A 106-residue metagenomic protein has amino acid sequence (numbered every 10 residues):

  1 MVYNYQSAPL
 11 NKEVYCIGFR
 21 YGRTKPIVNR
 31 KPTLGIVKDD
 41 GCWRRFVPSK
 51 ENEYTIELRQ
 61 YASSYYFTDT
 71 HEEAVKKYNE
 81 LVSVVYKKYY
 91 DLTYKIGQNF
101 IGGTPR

Functional and structural regions predicted by a protein language model:
M1-A8: Mixed-charge, Lys/Arg-rich low-complexity intrinsically disordered regions
Q6, R30-T33, Y66, E72: N-terminal cationic amphipathic segment used for targeting or macromolecule association
G22-D39: Short beta-strand-centered aromatic/proline hotspots
G41-R106: Intrinsically disordered, low-complexity, charged/polar segments
